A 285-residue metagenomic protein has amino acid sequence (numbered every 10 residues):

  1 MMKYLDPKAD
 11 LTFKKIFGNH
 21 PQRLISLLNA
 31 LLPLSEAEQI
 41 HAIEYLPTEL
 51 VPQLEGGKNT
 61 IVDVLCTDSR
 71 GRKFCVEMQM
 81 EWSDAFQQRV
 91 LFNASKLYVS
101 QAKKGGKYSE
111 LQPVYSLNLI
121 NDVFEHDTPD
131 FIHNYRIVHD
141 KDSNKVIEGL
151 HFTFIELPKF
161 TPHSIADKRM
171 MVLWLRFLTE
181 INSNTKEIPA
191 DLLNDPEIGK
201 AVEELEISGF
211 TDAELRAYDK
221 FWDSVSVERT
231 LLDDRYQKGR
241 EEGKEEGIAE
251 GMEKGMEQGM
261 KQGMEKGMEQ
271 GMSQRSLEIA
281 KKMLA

Functional and structural regions predicted by a protein language model:
M1-A285: Elongated, amphipathic alpha-helical interaction scaffolds
